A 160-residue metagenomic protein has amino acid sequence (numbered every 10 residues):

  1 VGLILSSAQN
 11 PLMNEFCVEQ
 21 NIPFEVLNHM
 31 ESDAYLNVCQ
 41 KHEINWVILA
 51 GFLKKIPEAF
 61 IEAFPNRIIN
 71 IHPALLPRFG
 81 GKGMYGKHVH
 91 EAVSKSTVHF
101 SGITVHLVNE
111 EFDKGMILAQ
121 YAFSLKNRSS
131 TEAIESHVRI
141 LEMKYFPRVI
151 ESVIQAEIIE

Functional and structural regions predicted by a protein language model:
V1-E160: One-carbon transfer enzymes
